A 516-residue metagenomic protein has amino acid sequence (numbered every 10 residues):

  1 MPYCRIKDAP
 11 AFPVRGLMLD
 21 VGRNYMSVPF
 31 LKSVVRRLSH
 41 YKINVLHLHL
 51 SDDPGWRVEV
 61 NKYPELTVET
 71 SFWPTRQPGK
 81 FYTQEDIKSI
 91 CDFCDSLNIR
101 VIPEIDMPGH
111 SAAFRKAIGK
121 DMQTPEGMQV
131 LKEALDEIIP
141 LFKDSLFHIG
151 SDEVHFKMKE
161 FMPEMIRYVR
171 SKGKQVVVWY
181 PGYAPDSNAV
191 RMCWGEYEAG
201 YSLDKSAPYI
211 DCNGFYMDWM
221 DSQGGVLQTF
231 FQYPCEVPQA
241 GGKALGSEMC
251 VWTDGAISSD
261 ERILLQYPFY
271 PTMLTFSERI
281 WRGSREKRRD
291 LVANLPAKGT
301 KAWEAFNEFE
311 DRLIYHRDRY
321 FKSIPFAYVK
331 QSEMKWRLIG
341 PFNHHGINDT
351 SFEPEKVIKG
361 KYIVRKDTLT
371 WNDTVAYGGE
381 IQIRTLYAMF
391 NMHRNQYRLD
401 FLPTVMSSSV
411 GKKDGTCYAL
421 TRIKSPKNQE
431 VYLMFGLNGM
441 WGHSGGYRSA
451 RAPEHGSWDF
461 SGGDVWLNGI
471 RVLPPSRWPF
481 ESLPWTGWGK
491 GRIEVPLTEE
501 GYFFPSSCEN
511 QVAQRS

Functional and structural regions predicted by a protein language model:
M1-E126, L131-L146, E164, Y168 (+1 more regions): Feature activates predominantly on carbohydrate-active enzymes
R15-L19, L46-L48, V101-I105, F147-I149 (+4 more regions): Hydrophobic faces of well-ordered beta-strands that scaffold small-molecule active sites in alpha/beta enzyme cores
F114-V190, W194-D204: Active-site neighborhood of glycoside hydrolase catalytic domains
E196-E333: Flexible, acidic glycine-rich loops studded with aromatic residues
D311-S409, V472, R477, S506-S516: Accessory carbohydrate-binding/adhesion or oligomerization-edge regions at the termini of glycan-active proteins
S409-K424, W488-I493: Short beta-strands within extracellular/lumenal beta-sheet-rich domains
R422-G469, F503-S506: Aromatic-lined ligand-binding clefts that engage carbohydrates, nucleic acids, or primary amines
Y447-F460, R477-W478, W488-S516: An acidic-aromatic loop/edge-strand motif
